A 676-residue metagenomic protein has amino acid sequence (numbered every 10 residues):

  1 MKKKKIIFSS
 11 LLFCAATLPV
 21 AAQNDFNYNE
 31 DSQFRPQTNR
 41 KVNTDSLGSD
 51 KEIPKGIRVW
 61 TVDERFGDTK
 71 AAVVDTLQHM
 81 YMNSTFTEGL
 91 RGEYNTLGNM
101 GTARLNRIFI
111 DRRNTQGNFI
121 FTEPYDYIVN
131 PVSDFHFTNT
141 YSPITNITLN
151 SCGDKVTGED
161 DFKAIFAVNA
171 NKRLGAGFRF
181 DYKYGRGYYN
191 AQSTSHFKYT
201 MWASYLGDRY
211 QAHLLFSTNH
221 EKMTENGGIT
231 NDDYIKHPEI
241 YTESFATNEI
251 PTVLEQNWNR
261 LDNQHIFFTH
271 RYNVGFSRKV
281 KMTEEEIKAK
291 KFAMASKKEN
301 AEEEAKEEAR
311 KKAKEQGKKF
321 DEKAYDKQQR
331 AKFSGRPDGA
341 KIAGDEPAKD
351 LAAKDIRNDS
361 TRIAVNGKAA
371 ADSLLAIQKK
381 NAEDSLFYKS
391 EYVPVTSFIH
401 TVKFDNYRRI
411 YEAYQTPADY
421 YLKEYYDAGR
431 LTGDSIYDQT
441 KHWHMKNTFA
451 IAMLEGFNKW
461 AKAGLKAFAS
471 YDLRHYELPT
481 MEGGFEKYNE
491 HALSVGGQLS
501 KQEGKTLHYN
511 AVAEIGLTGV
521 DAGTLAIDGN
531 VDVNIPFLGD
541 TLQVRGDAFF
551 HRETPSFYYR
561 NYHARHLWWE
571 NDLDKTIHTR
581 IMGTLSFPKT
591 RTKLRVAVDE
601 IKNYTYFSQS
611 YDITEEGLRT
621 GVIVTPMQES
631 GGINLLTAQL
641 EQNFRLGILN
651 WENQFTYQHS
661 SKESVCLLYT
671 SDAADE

Functional and structural regions predicted by a protein language model:
M1-N27: Bacterial Sec-dependent N-terminal signal peptides
K4-K5, S9-S10, E249-P251, D321 (+1 more regions): Terminal non-domain segments
I7-F8, A15, N358, A364 (+2 more regions): Intrinsically disordered, low-complexity segments
A15, T140-S142, E391-V393: A generic structural signal for short, non-catalytic loop/turn and secondary-structure boundary residues
Q23-F267, R271-K323, K327-E346, L351 (+3 more regions): Membrane-proximal, glycine/serine-rich, low-complexity loop/turn segments characteristic of large bacterial
F216, T252-K314, K319, K368-D672 (+1 more regions): Exposed, low-structure sequence patches enriched in small/polar residues
